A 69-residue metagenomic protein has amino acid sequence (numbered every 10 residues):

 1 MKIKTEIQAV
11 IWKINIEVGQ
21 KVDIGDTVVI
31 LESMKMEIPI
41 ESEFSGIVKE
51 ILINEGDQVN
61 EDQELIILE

Functional and structural regions predicted by a protein language model:
M1, K21-V22: Short hydrophobic/aromatic-rich motifs at helix boundaries and adjacent loops
M1-V10, T27-E43: Short beta-strand-turn/beta-hairpin segments enriched in glycine/proline and small hydrophobics that form edge-strand
I7, W12-K21, E50-I53: Short histidine-centered loop motifs in beta-beta connectors
G19, M36, G56: Surface-exposed, flexible loop/turn segments at secondary-structure boundaries
D23-P39, N60-E69: Short hydrophobic beta/alpha edge segments that flank linear recognition/processing sites
K49-E50, L68: Short alpha-helical linear motifs
L52-E55, Q63-E64: Compositionally biased accessory segments in Actinobacterial proteins
